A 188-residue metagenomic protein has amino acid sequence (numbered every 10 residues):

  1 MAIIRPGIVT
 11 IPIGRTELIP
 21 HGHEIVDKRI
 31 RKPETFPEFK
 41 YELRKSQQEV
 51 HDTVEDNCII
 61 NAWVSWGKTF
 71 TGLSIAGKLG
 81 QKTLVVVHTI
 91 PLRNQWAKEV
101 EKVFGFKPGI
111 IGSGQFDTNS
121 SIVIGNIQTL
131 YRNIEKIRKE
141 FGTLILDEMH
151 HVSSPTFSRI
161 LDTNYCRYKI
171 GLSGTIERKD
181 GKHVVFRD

Functional and structural regions predicted by a protein language model:
M1-I30: Interdomain "pre-motor" coupling segment immediately N-terminal to P-loop NTPase/helicase cores
G22-N61: Conserved pre-motif I regulatory segment
D56-L79, L84: Walker A/P-loop
V64-W66, N126, S173-T175: Conserved phosphate-coupling serine/threonine residues in phosphotransfer and NTP-handling enzymes
T83, I90-Q115: Conserved helix-turn-beta segment of the N-terminal RecA-like "Helicase ATP-binding" lobe in SF1/SF2 helicases
I90-L92, F116, T129-Y131, H150-H151 (+1 more regions): Conserved nucleotide-binding/hydrolysis micro-motifs of P-loop NTPases
S113-T143, S154-R159: Conserved helix/coil segment N-terminal to the catalytic DExD/H
G142-T143, H150-D188: Post-DEXD/H (motif II) to motif III coupling segment of the RecA-like Helicase ATP-binding lobe
